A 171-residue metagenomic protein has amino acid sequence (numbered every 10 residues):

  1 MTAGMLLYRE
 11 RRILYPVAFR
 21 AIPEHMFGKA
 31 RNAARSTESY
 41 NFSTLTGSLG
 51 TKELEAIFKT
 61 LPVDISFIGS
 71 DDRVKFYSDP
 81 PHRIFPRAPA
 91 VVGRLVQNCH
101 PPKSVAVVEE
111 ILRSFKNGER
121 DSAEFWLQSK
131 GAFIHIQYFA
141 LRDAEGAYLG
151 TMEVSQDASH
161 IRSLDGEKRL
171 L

Functional and structural regions predicted by a protein language model:
L7-E10, L14-T37, G47, T51 (+1 more regions): Juxtadomain coupling helices with adjacent low-complexity linkers
Y15, L149-G150: Short beta-strand edge/capping elements of PAS-family sensory modules
S39-D71, Y77: Sensory modules in modular signal-transduction proteins
G69-F85, P89: N-terminal capping loop/helix in small sensory signaling domains highlighted by a polar->aromatic N-x2-3-F motif
C99-K130: Terminal output helix/cap of sensory domains in signal transduction proteins
Q137-R142: A short, hydrophobic, proline-anchored segment that marks a local hinge/packing element in signaling and regulatory
M152-S155: Sensory-domain boundary capping and coupling elements
